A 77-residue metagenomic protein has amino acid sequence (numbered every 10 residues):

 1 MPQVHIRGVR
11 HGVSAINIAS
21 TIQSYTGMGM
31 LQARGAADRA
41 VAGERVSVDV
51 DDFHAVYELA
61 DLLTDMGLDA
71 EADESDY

Functional and structural regions predicted by a protein language model:
M1-Y77: Short, amphipathic alpha-helical interaction segments embedded in low-complexity terminal/linker regions of eukaryotic
